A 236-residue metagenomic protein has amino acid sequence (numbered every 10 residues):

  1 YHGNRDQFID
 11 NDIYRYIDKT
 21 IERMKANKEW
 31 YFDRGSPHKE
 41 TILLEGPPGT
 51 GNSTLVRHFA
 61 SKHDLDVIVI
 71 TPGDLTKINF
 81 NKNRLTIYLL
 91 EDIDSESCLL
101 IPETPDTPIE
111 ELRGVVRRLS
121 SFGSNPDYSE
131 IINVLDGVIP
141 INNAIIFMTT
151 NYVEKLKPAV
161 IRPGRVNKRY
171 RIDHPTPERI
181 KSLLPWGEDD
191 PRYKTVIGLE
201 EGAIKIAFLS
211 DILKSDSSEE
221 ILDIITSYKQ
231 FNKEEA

Functional and structural regions predicted by a protein language model:
H2-E40: Pre-Walker A (pre-P-loop) alpha-helix and adjacent loop at the N terminus of AAA/AAA+ ATPase modules, a conserved
R15, I42, T54-R57, I87 (+7 more regions): Amphipathic alpha-helical interface elements that mediate macromolecular binding in regulatory proteins
R23-Y31, L65, V69, G73 (+1 more regions): Conserved helix-loop functional segments at active or binding sites
R34-I70, N79-K82: Walker A/P-loop
D66, N83-I87, I141-F147: Loop/turn-to-beta-strand initiation segments
V69-L75, D92-S95: A short hydrophobic beta-strand->loop->alpha-helix junction that borders the nucleotide-binding pocket of P-loop NTPases
D94-P163, N167-K168, D173: Conserved catalytic/switch belt of AAA+ P-loop NTPases
I109-S121, A159, P163-A236: C-terminal alpha-helical "lid" subdomain
